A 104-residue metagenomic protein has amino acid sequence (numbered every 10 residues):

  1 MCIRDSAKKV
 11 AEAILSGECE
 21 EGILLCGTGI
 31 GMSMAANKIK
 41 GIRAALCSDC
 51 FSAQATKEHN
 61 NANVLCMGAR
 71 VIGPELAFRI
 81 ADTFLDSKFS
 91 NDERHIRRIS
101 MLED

Functional and structural regions predicted by a protein language model:
M1-D5: Conserved small/polar residues in nucleotide/adenosyl-binding loops
S6-T28: Short, structured active-site "lid" loops
K8-E12, S33, N37, Q54-K57 (+2 more regions): Predominant activation on well-ordered alpha-helical scaffold segments within soluble catalytic domains
L24-R70: Mid-chain, well-packed structural core segment of small domains
C50-D104: C-terminal binding/interaction regions
